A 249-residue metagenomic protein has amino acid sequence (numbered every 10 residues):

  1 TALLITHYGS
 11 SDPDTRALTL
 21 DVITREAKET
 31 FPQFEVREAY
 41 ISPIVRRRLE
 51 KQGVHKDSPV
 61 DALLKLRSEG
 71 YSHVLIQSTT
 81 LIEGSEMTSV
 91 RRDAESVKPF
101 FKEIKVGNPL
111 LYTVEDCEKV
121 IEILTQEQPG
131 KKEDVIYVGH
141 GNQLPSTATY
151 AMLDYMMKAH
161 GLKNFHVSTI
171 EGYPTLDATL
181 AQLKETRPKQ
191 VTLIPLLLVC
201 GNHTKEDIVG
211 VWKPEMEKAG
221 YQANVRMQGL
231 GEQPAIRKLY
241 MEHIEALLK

Functional and structural regions predicted by a protein language model:
T1-K249: Extended amphipathic ligand-handling, pore-lining, and cofactor/metal-binding catalytic surfaces
